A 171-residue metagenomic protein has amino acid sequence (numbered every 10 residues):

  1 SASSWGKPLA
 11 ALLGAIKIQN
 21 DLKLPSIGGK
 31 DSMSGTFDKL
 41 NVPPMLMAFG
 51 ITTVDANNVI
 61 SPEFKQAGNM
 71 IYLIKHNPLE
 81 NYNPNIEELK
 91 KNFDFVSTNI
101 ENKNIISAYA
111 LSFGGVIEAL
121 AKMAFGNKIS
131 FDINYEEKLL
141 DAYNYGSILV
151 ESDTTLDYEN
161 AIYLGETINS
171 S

Functional and structural regions predicted by a protein language model:
A2-A10, G35-K39, A56-E63, L79-E87 (+1 more regions): Alpha-helix capping and helix-loop boundary segments enriched in small/acidic/polar residues
S4-L22, I27, D31-P44, F93 (+1 more regions): Glycine-/charge-enriched secondary-structure boundary and capping motifs
L40-M45, T53-I74: Acidic/histidine-enriched ion/cofactor-binding microenvironments in catalytic or ligand-binding pockets
A48, I71-Y72, I148-V150: Well-ordered beta-strand positions enriched in small/hydrophobic/aromatic, beta-favoring residues
F49-D55, I86-F93, I133-Y135: A general structural motif
I51, I74-H76, D153, T167: Structured loops at beta-to-helix junctions and adjacent beta-edge loops in soluble globular domains
K65, L73-H76, N81-I106: A glycine- and small/hydrophobic-rich beta-loop-beta segment that serves as a flexible "lid/hinge" or phosphate-binding
